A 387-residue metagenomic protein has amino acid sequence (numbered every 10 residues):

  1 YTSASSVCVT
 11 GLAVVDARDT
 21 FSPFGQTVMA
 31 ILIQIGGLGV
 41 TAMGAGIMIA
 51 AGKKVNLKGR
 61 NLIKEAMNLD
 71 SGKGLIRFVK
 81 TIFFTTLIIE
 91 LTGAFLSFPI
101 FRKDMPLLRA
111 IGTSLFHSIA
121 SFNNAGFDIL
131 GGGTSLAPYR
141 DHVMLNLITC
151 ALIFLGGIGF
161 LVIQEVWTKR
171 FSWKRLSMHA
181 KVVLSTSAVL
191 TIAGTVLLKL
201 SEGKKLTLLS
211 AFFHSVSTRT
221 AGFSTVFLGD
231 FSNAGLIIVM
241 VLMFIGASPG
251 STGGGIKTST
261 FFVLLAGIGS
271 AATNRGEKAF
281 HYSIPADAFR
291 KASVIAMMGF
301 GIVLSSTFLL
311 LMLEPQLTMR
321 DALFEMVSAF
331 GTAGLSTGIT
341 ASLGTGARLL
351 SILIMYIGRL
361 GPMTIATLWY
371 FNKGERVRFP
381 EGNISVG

Functional and structural regions predicted by a protein language model:
Y1-G387: Membrane-proximal intracellular helices of multi-pass ion channels
